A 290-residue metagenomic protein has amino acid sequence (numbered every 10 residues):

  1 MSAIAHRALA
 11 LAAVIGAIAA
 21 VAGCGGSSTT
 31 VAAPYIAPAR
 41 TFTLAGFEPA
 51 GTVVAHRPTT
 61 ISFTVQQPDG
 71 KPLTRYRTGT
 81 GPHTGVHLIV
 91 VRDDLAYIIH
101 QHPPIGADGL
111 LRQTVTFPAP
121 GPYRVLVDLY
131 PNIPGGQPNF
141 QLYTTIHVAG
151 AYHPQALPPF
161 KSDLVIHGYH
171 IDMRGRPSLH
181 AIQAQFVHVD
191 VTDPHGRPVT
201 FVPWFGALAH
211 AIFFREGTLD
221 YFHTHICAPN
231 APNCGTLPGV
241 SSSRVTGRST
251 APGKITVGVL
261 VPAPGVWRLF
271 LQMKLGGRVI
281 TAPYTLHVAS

Functional and structural regions predicted by a protein language model:
M1-A12: Bacterial N-terminal signal peptides that target proteins for export
A20-G23: C-terminal motif of bacterial Sec signal peptides marking the signal peptidase cleavage site
G25-S290: N-terminal soluble domains immediately following signal/targeting peptides that reside in extracytoplasmic
